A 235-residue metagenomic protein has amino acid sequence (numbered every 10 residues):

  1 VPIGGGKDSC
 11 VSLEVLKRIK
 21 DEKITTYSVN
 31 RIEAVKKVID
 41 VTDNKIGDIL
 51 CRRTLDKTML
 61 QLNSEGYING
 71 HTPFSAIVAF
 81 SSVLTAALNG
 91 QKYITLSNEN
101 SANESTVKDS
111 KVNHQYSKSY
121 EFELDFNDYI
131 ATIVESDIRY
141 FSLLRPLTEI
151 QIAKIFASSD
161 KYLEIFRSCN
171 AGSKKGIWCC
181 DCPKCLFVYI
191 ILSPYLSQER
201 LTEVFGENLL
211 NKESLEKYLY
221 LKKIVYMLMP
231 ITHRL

Functional and structural regions predicted by a protein language model:
V1, S9-L235: Nucleotide-activated chemistry modules centered on ATP-dependent adenylation/adenylyltransferase
